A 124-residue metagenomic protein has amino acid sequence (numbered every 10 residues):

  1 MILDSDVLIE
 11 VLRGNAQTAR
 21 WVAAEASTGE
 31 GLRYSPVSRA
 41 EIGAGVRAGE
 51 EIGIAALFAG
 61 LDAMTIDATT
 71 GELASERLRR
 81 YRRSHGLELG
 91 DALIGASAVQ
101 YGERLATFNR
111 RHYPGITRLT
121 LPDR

Functional and structural regions predicted by a protein language model:
M1-Y34, G43-A56: Short, well-structured N-terminal submotif of metal-dependent ribonuclease cores
D4-S5, I42, A74, A98 (+1 more regions): Generic structural signal for small/hydrophobic residues in well-ordered secondary structure, especially within
V7-L8, S38, T70, L93-I94 (+1 more regions): Alpha-helix capping/helix-boundary segments
G29-G31, G60-D62, V99-R104: Short active-site oxyanion
A40, L61-R83: Acidic catalytic patch
A48-G53, Y81, L121-R124: Short, hinge-like loop/turn segments at secondary-structure boundaries
G95, V99-R124: Acidic, PIN/NYN-like endoribonuclease modules and their adjacent C-terminal/linker elements
